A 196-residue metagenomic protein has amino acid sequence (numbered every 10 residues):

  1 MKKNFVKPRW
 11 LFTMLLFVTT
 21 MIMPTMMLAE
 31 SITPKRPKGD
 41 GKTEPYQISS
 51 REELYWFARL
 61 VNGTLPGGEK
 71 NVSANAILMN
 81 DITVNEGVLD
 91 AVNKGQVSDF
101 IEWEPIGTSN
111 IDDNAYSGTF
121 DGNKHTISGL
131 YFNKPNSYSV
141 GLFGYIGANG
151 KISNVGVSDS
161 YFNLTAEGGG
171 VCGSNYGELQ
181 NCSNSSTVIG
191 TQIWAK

Functional and structural regions predicted by a protein language model:
K2-L15: Bacterial N-terminal signal peptides that target proteins for export
T13-P24: Bacterial N-terminal signal peptides
L28-K196: Surface-exposed repetitive/solenoidal architectures
